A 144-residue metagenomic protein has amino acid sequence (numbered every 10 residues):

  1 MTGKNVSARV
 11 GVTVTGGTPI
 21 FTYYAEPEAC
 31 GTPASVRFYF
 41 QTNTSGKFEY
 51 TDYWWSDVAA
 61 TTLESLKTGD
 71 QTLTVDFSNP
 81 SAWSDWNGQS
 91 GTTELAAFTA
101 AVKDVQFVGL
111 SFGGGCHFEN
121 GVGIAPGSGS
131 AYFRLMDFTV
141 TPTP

Functional and structural regions predicted by a protein language model:
M1-K4, P27-A29: Extracellular and analogous surface-interaction loops
G3-N5, D70, K103-F107: Extracellular Ig-like/FN3 beta-sandwich strand-entry sites
R9-Q89, G113: Extracellular ligand-binding interfaces
R37-T42, G129, R134-M136: Residue-level signal for functionally critical sites in structured catalytic/ligand-binding pockets
S78-Y132: Extracellular beta-strand ligand-recognition surfaces/modules
V108, L135-V140: Extracellular beta-strand elements of beta-rich domains used for carbohydrate recognition/degradation or cell-matrix
T143-P144: Short, solvent-exposed mixed-charge patches
